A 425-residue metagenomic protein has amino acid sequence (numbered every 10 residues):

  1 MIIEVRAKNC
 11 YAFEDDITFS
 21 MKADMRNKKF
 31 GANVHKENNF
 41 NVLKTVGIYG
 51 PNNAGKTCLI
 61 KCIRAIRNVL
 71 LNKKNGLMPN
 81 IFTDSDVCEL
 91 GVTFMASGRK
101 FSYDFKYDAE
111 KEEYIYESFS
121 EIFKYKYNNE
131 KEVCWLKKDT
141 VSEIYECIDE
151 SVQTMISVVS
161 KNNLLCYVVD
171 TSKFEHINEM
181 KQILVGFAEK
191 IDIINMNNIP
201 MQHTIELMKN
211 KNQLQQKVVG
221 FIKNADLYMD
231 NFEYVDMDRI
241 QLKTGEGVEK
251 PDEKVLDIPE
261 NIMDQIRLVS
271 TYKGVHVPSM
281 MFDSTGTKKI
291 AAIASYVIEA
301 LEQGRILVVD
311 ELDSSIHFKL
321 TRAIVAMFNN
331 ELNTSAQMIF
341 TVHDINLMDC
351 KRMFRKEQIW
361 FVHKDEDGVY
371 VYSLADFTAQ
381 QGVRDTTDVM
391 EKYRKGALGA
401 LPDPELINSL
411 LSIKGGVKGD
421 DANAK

Functional and structural regions predicted by a protein language model:
M1-A65: Pre-Walker A-like glycine/lysine-rich segment at the N-terminus of P-loop NTPase domains
M1-E4, Q303, A323-K425: C-terminal lobe/lid and adjacent interdomain/linker elements of RecA-like ASCE P-loop ATPase modules
K8, I199-F282, P402-D403, N408-K425: Extended helical coiled-coil dimerization/tether regions that scaffold and oligomerize large DNA-maintenance assemblies
N39-G47, P51, I60-E112: Conserved P-loop NTP-binding catalytic core
T45-G50, E249-I298, I306, L312-I316: Conserved ABC ATPase signature
D84-I148, V362, L374-T387, E391: P-loop NTPase motor core
K106-K243: Electropositive, glycine-dotted interaction segments that contact anionic polymers or phosphate-rich ligands
H317-R322: Short alpha-helix of the ABC ATPase nucleotide-binding domain corresponding to the H-loop/switch region
